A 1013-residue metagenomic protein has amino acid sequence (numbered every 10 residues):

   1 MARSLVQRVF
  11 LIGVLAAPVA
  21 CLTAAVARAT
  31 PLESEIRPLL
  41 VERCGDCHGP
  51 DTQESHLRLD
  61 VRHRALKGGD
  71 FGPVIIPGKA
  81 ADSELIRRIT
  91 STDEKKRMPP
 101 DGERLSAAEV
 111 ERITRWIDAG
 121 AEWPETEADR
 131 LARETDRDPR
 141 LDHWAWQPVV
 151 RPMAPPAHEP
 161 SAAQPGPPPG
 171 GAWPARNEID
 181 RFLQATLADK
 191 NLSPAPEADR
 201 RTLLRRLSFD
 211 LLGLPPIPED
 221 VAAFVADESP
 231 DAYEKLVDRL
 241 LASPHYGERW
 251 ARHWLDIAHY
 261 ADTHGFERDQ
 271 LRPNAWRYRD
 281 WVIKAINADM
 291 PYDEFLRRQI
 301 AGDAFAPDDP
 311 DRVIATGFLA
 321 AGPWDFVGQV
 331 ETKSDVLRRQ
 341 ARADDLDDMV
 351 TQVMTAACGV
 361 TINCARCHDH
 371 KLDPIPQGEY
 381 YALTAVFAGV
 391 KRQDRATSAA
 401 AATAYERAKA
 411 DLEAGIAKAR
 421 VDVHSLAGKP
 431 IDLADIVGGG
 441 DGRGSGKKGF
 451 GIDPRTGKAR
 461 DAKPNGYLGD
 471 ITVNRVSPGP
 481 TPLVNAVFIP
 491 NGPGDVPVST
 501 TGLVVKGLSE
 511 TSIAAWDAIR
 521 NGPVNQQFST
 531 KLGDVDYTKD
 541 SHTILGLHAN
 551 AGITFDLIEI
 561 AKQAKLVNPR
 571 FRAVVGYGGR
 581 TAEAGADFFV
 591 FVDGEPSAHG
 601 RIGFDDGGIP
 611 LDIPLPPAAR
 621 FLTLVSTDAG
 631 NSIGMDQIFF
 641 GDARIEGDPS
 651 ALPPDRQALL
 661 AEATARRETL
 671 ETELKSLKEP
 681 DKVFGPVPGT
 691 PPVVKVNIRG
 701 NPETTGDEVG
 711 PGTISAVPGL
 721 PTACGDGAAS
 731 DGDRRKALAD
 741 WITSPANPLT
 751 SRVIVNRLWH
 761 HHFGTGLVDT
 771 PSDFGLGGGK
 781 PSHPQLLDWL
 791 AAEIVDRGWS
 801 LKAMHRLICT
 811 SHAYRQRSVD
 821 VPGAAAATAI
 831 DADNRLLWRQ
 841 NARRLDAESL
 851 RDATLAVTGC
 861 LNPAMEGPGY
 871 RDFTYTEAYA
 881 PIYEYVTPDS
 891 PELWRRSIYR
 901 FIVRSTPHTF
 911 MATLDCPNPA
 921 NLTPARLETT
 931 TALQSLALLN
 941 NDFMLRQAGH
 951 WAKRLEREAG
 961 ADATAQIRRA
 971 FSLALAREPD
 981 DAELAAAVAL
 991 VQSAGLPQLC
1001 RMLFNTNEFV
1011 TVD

Functional and structural regions predicted by a protein language model:
A2, Q7-R8, H158-A172: Intrinsic disorder/low-complexity segments
R8-A24: Bacterial N-terminal signal peptides
A25-I117, W123-P160, G170-A185, R201-R206 (+6 more regions): Solvent-exposed helix-loop boundary motif
W173-R206, D210, L214-H245, Y260-D309 (+4 more regions): Primarily short, surface-exposed interaction patches in extracytoplasmic proteins
A232-Q377, L383-T384, A388, W799: Extended surface/linker regions that mediate inter-domain or inter-protein docking in multi-component redox
V282-I286, M354, G607-F621, A791-V795: Short, surface-exposed tryptophan/glycine-enriched loops that mediate extracellular molecular recognition
A417-E671, P680: Gly-Asp-aromatic-enriched flexible segments
L999: Globin-like tetrapyrrole-binding proteins
